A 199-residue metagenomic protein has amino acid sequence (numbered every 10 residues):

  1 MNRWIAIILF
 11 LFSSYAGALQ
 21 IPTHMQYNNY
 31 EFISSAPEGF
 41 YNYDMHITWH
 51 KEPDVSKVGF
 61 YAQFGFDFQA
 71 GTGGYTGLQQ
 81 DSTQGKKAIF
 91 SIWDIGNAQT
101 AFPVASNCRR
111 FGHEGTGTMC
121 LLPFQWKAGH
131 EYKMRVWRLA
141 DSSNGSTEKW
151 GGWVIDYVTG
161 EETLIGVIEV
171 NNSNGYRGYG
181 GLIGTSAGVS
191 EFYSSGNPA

Functional and structural regions predicted by a protein language model:
M1-W4: Positively charged n-region of N-terminal signal peptides that target proteins for export
L11-Y15: N-terminal signal peptide c-region/cleavage motif recognized by signal peptidases
L19-C108, L121: Secretory/extracellular carbohydrate-interaction modules and structurally similar beta-sandwich "look-alikes"
Q20-P22, T159-N171: Local beta-strand/beta-hairpin segments that build beta-sheet-rich folds
R109-E131: Short, aromatic/His-centered strand-loop micro-motif at the edge of beta-sheets
W126-L164: Carbohydrate-binding surfaces in secreted/extracellular proteins
I165, E169-P198: Flexible glycan-contacting loops in extracellular carbohydrate-active proteins
